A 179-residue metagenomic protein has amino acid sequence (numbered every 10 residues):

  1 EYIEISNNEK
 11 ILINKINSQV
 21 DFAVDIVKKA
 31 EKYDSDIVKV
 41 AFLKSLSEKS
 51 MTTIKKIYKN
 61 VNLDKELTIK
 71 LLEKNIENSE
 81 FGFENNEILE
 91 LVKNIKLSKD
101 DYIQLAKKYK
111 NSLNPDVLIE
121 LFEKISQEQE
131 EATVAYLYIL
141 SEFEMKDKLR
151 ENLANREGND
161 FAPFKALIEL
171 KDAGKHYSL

Functional and structural regions predicted by a protein language model:
E1-L179: Non-catalytic all-alpha helical scaffold/repeat segments
